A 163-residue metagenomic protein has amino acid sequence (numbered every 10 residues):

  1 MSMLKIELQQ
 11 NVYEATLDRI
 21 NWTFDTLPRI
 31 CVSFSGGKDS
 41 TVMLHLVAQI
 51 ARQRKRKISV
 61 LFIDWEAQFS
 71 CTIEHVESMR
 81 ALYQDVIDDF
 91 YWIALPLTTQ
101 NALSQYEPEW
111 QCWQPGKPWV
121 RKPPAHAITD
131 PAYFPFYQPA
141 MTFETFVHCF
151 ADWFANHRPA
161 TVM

Functional and structural regions predicted by a protein language model:
M1-M163: ATP-dependent adenylation/nucleotidyltransferase module used to activate substrates
